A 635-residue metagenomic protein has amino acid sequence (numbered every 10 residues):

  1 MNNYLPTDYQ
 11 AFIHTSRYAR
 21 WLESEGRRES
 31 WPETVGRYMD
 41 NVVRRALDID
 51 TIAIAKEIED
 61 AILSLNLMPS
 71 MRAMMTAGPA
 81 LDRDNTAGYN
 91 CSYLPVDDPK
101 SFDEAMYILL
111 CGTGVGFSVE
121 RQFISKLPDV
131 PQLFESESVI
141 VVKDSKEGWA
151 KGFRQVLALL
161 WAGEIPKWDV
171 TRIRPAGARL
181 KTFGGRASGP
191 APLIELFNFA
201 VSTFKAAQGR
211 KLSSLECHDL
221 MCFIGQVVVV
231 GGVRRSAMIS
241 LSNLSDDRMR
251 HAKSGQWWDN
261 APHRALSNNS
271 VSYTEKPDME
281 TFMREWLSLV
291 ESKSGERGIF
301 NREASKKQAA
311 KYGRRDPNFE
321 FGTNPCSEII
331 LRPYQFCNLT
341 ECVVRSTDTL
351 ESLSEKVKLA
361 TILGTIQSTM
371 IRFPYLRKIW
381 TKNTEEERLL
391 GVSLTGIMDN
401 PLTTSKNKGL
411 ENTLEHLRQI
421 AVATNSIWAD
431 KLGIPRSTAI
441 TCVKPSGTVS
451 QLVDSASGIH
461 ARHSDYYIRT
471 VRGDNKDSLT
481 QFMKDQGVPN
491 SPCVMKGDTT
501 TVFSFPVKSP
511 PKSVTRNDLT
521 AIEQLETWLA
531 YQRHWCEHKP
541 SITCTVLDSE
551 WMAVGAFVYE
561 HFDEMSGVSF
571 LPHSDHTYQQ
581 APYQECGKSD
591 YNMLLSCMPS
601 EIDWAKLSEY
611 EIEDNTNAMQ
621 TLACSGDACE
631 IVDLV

Functional and structural regions predicted by a protein language model:
M1-V635: Extended catalytic cores of very large enzyme megasubunits
